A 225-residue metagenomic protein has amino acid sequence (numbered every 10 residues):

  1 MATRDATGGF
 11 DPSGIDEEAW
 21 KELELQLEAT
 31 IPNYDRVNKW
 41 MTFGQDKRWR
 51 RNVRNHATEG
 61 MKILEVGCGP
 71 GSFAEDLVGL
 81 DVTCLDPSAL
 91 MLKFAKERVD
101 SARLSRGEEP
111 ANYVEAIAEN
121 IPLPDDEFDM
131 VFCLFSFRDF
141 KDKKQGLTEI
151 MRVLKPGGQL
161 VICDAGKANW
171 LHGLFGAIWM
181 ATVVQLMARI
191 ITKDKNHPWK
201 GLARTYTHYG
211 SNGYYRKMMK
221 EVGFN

Functional and structural regions predicted by a protein language model:
M1-E22: N-terminal auxiliary segments of SAM/dcSAM-dependent transferases
G14-K21, C163-M218, V222: C-terminal alpha-helical "lid/dimerization" subdomain adjacent to the S-adenosyl-L-methionine
I31-F43: Class I SAM-dependent methyltransferase Rossmann-like catalytic core, especially the SAM/SAH-binding loop
T42-M61: Conserved alpha-helix/loop element of class I SAM-dependent methyltransferases that forms part of the SAM/SAH-binding
L64-N120: Class I SAM-dependent methyltransferase SAM/SAH-binding core
E119-V131: A short acidic, Gly/Pro-enriched loop at the edge of an enzyme's catalytic core that lines a small-molecule cofactor
M130-D142: A short SAM/SAH-binding and catalytic strip from SAM-dependent methyltransferases
K144-Q159: A short glycine-rich, Lys/Arg-flanked "PGG" loop and its adjoining helix->strand segment in the class I
